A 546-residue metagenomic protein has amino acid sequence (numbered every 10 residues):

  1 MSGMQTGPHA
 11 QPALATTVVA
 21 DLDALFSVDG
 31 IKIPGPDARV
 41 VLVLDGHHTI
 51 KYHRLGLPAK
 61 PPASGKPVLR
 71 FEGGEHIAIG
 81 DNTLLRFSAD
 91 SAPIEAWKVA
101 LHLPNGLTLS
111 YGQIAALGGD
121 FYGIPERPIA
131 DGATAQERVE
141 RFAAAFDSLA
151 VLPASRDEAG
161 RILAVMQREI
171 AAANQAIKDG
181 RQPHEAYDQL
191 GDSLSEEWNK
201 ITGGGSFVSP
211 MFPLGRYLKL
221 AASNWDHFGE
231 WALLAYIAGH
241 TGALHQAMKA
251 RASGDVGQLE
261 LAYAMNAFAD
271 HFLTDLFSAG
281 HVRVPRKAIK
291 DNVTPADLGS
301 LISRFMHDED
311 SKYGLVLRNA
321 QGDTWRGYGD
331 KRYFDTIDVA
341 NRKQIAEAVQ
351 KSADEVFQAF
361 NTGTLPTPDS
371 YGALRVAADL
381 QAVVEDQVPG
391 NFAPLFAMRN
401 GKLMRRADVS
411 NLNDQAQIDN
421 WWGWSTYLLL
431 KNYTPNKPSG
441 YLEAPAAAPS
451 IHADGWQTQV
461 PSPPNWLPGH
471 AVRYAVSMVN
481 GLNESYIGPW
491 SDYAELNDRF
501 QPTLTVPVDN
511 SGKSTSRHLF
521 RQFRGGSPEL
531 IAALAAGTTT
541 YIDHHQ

Functional and structural regions predicted by a protein language model:
M1-G3, P445: Short intrinsically disordered, low-complexity coil segments enriched in acidic
G3-A264, V282-S439: N-terminal, motif-rich segments that launch catalysis or mediate targeting to/interaction with membranes, typified by
A262-S278: Active-site alpha-helical segments that house and flank conserved acidic catalytic motifs for diphosphate chemistry
L276-V282, L482, G525: Short loop/turn segments at secondary-structure transitions that flank enzyme active sites
G440-Q546: Disordered, low-complexity "stalk" and linker segments at domain junctions of extracellular and cell-surface proteins
